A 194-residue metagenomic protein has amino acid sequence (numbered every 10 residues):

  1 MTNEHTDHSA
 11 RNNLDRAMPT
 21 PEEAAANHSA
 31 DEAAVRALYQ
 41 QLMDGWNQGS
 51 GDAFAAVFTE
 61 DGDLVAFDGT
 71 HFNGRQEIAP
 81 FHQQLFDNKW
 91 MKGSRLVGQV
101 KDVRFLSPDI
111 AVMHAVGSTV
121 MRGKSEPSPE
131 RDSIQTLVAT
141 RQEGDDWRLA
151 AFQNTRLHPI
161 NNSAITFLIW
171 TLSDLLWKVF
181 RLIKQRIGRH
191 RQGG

Functional and structural regions predicted by a protein language model:
M1-E60, W170-L172, R181-G194: Short, low-complexity N-terminal intrinsically disordered segments enriched in polar/charged residues
T2-N13, D132-T166: Short beta-strand edge/turn micro-motifs at domain boundaries
N47, T119-G123, A139: Beta-strand elements of well-folded, non-transmembrane domains
G51-D109, V116: A solvent-exposed, acidic/Ser-Thr-rich amphipathic alpha-helical stretch
W90-M91, T119-P129: Short, cysteine-centered beta-strand-loop-beta hairpins and adjacent loop/turn segments enriched in charged/polar
G98, H114, P129-T136: Short, surface-exposed coil-to-beta transition loops
V116-G117, Q153: A mature extracytoplasmic/lumenal domain signature
